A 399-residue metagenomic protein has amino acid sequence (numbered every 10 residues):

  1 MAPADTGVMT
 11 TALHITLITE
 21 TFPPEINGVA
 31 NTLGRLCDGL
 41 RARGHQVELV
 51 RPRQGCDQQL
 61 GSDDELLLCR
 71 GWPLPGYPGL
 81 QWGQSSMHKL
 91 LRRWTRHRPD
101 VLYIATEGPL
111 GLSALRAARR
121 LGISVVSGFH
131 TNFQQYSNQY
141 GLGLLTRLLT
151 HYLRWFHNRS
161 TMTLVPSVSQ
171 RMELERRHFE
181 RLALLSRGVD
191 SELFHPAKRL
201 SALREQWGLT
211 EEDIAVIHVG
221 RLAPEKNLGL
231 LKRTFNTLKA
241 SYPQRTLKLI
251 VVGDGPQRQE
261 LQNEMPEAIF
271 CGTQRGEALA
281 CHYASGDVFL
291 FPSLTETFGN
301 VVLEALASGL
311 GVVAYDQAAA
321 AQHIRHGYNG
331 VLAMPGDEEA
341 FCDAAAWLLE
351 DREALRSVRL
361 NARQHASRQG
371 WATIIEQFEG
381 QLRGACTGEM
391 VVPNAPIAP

Functional and structural regions predicted by a protein language model:
A2-C69, A372, E379, A398-P399: N-terminal subdomain of nucleotide-sugar transferases
R43, E353-G384: A charged, aromatic-enriched C-terminal amphipathic alpha-helix characteristic of glycosyltransferases across folds
R51, L67, T150-L200, C271: Donor nucleotide-sugar binding/catalytic pocket of nucleotide-sugar-dependent glycosyltransferases
W94, T273-Q274, C281-G286, F378: Short alpha-helical donor nucleotide-sugar binding micro-motif in glycosyltransferases
L209-N236: Conserved donor-binding/catalytic core segment of Leloir-type glycosyltransferases
R275, L294: Aromatic "clamp/platform" in nucleotide-sugar-dependent glycosyltransferases that forms part of the donor/acceptor
G311-A314, I324: Short hydrophobic beta-strand element within catalytic cores of glycosyltransferases and related nucleotide-activated
H326-G327, V331-E338, W347-R352, S367: Conserved acidic donor-binding segment of nucleotide-sugar-dependent glycosyltransferases
